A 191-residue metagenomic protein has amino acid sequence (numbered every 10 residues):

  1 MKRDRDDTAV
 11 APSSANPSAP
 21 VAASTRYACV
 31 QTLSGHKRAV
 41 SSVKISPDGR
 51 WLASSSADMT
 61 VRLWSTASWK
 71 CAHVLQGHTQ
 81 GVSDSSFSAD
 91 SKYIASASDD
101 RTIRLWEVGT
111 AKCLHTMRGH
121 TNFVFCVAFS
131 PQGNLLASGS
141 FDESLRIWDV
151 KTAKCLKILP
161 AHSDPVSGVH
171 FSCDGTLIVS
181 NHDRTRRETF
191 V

Functional and structural regions predicted by a protein language model:
M1-S42: Intrinsically disordered, low-complexity acidic/Ser/Thr/Pro-rich linker and tail segments in large eukaryotic scaffolds
L33-V40, Q76-V82, R118-V124, P160-V166: WD40/WD-repeat beta-propeller blade N-cap
R50-A53, K92-A95, R104, N134-A137 (+2 more regions): Structural hallmark of WD40 beta-propellers
S55-D58, S96-D100, S138-D142, S180-R184: Conserved strand-to-loop turn within each blade of WD40 beta-propeller repeats
T60, T79, Y93, R101-T102 (+3 more regions): A conserved positional marker within WD40/Gbeta-like beta-propeller blades
V61-W64, I103-W106, V127, L145-W148 (+1 more regions): WD40-repeat beta-propellers
